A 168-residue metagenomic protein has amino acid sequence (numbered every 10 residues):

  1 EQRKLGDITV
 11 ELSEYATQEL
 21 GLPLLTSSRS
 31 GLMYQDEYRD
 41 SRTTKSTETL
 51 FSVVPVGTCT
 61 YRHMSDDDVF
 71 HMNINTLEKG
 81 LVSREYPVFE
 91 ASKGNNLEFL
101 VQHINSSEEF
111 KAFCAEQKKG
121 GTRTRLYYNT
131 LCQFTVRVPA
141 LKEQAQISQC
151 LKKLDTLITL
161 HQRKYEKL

Functional and structural regions predicted by a protein language model:
E1, F134, A140-L168: Amphipathic alpha-helical segments with low aromatic content
E1-A16: Non-catalytic DNA-recognition/assembly elements of restriction-modification systems
Q18-T26, A115-Q117: Short coil/turn segments at secondary-structure boundaries
S27-D40: Short, basic/aromatic beta-hairpin or loop at an interaction surface
Y38, F51-F110, A115: A short beta-sheet element
R39-E48: Short alpha-helix capping/helix-loop boundary micro-motifs
G80-E85, K119-K142: A short glycine-rich beta-alpha junction/loop motif
